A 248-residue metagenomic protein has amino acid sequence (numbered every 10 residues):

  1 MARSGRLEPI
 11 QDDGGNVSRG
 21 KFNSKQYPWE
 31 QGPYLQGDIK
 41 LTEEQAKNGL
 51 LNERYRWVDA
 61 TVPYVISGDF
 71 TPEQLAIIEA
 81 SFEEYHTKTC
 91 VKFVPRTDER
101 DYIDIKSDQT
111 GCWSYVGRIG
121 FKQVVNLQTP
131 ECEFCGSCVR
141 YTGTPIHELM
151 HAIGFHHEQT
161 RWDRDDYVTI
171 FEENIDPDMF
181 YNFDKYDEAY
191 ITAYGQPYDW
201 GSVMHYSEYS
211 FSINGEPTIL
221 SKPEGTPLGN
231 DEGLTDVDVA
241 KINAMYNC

Functional and structural regions predicted by a protein language model:
M1-C248: Zinc-dependent metalloendopeptidases
